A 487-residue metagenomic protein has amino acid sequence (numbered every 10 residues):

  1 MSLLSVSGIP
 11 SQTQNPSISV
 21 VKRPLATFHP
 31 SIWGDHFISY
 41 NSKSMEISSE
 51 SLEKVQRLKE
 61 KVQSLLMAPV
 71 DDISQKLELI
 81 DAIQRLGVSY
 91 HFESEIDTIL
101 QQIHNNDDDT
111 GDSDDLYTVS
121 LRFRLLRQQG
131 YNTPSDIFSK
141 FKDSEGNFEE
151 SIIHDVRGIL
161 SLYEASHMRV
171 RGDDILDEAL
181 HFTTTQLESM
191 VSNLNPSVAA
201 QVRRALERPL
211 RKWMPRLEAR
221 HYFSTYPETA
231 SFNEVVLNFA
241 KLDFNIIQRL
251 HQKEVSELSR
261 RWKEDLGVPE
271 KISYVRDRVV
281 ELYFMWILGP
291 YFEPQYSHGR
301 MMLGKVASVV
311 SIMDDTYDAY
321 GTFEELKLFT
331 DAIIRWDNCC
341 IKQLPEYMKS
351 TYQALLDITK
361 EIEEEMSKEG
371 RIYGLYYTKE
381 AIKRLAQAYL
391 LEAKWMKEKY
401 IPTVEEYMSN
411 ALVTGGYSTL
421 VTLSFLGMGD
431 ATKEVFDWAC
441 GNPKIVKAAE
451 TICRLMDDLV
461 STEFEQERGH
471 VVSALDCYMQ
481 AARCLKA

Functional and structural regions predicted by a protein language model:
M1-A487: Terpene synthase/cyclase
